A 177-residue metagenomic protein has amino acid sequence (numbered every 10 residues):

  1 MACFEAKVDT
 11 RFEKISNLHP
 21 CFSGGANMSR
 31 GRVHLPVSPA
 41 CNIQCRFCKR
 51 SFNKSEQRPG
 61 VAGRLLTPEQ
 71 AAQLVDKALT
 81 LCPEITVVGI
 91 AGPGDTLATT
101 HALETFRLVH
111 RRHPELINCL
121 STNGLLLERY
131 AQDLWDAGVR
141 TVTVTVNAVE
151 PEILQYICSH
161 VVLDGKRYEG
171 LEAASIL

Functional and structural regions predicted by a protein language model:
M1-P36, R50-L65, K77, L81-E84: N-terminal [4Fe-4S]-dependent radical SAM core
A40-Q44, F52: Short pre-active-site segment immediately N-terminal to redox-active cysteine/selenocysteine motifs in thiol-based
R64, G94-A98: Short, small-residue-enriched loops and turns at beta-alpha junctions that line or gate enzyme active sites
P68, A72, L127-E128: Structural motif corresponding to alpha-helix initiation and N-cap regions
I85-T86, R140: Short acidic/polar active-site loop segments enriched in Thr and Asp
I90-G92, T122: Short glycine-centered, acidic/aromatic-flanked micro-motifs in structured strand/loop junctions that mark active-site
L97-L177: Conserved AdoMet/S-adenosylmethionine-binding subsite of the radical SAM
